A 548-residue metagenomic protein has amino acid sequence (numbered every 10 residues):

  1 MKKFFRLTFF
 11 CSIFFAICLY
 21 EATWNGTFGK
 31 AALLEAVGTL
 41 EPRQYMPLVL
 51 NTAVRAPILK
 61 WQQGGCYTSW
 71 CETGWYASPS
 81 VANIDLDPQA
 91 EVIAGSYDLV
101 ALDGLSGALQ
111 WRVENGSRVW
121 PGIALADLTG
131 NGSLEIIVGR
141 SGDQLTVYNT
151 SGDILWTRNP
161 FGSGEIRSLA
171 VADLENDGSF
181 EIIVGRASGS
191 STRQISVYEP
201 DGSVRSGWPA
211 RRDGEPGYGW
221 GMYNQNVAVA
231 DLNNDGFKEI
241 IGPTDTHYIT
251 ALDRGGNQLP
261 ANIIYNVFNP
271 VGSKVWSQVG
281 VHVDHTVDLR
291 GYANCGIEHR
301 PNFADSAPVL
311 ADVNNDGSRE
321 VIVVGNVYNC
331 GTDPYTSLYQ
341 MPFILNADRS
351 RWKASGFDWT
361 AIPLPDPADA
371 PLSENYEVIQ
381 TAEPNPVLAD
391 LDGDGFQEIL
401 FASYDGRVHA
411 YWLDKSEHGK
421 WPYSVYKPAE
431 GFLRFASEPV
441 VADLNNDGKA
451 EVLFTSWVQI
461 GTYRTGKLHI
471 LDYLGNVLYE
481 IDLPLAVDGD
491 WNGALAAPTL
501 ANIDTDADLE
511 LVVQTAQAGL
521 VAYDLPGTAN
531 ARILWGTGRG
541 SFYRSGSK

Functional and structural regions predicted by a protein language model:
M1-F9: Bacterial N-terminal signal peptides that target proteins for export
K3-F4, G26, A31, T52: N-terminal cationic leader/targeting segments used for protein routing and processing
F9-E21: Bacterial N-terminal signal peptides
E21-T39: Signal peptide processing junction and immediate N-terminal pro/mature segment of secreted/exported proteins
A36-E41, T52-A56: Extreme N-terminus of proteins, especially the signal/transit-peptide cleavage junction and the first residues
P47: Conserved functional hotspot residues at active sites or interaction interfaces
L50-K548: Extracytoplasmic/lumenal domain signature
